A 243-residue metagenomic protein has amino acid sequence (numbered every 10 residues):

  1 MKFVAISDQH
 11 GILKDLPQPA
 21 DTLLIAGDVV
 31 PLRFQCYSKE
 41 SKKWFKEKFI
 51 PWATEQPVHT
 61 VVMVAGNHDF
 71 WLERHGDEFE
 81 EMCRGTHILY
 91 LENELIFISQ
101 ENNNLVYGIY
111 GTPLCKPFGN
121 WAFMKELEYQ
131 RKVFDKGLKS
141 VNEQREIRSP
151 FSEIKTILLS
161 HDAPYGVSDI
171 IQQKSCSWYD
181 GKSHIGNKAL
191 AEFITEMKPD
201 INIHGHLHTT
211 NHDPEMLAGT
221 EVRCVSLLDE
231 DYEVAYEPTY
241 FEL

Functional and structural regions predicted by a protein language model:
M1-H10, A26, V106-F118, T156-H161 (+1 more regions): Active-site-proximal beta-strand elements of phosphoester/diester hydrolases
I6-Q100: Core catalytic region of metal-dependent phosphoesterases/phosphodiesterases, especially metallo-beta-lactamase-like
H10, V30, N67-F70, L95-I96 (+4 more regions): Catalytic metal-binding/acid-base residues of hydrolase active sites
T22, K155-I157, D200-I201: Short, Asp-centered acidic motifs that coordinate Mg2+ and/or phosphate in catalytic or ligand-binding sites
R33-Y37, N102-H184: Active-site-proximal loop/helix segment associated with metal-binding centers of metalloenzymes
K39-F49, D77-E80, E126-L127, S175-C176 (+1 more regions): Charged helix-capping and loop-helix junction motifs
T60-V64, V167-L243: Conserved beta-sheet core of the metallophosphoesterase superfamily
E92-N104, H212-L217, F241: Short acidic-hydrophobic surface loop/beta-edge motif
